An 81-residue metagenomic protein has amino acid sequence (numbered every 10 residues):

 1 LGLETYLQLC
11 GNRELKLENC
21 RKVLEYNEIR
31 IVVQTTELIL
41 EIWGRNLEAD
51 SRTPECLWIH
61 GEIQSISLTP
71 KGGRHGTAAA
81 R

Functional and structural regions predicted by a protein language model:
L1-E25, R30-R81: Mature-chain termini and adjacent capping regions
